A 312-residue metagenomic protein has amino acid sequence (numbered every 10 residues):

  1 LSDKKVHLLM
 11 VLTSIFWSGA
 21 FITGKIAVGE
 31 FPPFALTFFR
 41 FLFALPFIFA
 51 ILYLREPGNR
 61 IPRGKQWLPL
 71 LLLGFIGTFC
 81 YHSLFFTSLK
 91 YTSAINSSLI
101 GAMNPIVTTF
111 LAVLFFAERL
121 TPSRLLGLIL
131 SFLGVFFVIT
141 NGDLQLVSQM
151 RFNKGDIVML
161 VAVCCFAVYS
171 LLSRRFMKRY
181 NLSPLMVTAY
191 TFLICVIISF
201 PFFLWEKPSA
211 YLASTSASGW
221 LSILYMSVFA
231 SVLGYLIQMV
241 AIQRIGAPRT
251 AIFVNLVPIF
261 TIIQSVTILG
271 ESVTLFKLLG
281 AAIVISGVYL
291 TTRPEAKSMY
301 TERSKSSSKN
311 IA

Functional and structural regions predicted by a protein language model:
L1-V11, P57-G58, P105-C164, A282-A312: Juxtamembrane helix-loop boundary signature in multi-pass membrane transporters
K5-L9, A35-I51, L72, G127-L133 (+3 more regions): Hydrophobic alpha-helical transmembrane segments of multi-pass integral membrane proteins, especially transporters
S14, T37-F39, T78, H82 (+3 more regions): Helix-helix packing/entry segments at the starts of transmembrane helices
S14-S18, L73-H82, P105, I139 (+5 more regions): Transmembrane alpha-helical core positions of polytopic small-molecule transporters
F16, A20-F21, F49-G101, F137 (+1 more regions): Specific transmembrane alpha-helical segments of multi-pass solute transporters/efflux pumps, especially DMT/EamA
A20, L42-F47, I100-L114, I129 (+5 more regions): Alpha-helical transmembrane segments of compact multi-pass small-molecule transporters, enriched in specific families
T23-I26, E30, A44-P62, L133-Q149 (+3 more regions): Membrane-interface helix-cap regions at the ends of transmembrane helices in multi-pass membrane proteins
A27, L36, R40, S88 (+7 more regions): Hydrophobic/aromatic residues within transmembrane alpha-helices of multi-pass small-molecule transporters
